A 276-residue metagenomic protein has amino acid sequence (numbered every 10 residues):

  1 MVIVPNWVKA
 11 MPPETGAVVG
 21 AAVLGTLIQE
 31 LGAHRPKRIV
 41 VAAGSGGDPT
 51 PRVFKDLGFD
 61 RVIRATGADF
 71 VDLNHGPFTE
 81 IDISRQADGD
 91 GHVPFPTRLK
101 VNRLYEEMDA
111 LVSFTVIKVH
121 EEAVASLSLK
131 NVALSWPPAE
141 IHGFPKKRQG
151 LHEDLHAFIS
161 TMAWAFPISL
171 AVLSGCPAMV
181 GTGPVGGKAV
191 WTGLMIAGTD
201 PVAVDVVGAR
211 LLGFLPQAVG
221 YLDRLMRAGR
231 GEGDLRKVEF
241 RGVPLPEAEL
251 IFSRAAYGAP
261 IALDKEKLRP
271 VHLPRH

Functional and structural regions predicted by a protein language model:
M1-H276: N-terminal and secondary-structure boundary signal
